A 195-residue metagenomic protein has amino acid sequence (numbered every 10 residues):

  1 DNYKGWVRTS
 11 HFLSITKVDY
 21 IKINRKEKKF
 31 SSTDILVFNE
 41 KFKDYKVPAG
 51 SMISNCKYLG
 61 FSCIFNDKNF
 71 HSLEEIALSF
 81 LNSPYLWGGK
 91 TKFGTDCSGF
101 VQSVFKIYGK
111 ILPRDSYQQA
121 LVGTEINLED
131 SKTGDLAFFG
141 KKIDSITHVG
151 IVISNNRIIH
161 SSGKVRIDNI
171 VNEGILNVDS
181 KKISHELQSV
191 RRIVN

Functional and structural regions predicted by a protein language model:
D1, H148-I153: Short beta-strand-centered aromatic/proline hotspots
D1-S83: Boundary regions of SH3-family modules and the immediately adjacent low-complexity/disordered segments in eukaryotic
D19-L36, S103-Q118, I153: Short, basic/aromatic beta-hairpin or loop at an interaction surface
S51, G134-D135: Structural motif
P84-T133: Catalytic cysteine-centered active-site loop
R114, F138, I175-L176: Hydrophobic, small-residue-rich alpha-helical packing segments that form membrane-like cores
E125, I153-N195: Aromatic- and glycine-rich peptidoglycan recognition patches
